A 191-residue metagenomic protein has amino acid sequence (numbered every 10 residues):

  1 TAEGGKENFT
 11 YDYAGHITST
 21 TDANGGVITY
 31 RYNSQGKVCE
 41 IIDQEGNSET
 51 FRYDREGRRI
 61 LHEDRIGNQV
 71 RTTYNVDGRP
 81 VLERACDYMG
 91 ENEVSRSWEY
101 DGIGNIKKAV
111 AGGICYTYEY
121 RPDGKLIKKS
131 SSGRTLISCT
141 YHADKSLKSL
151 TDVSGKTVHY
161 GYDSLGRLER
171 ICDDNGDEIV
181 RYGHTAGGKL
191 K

Functional and structural regions predicted by a protein language model:
T1-D22, G26-D43, N47-D64, N68-S131 (+3 more regions): Beta-strand elements of repeat-based all-beta scaffolds
